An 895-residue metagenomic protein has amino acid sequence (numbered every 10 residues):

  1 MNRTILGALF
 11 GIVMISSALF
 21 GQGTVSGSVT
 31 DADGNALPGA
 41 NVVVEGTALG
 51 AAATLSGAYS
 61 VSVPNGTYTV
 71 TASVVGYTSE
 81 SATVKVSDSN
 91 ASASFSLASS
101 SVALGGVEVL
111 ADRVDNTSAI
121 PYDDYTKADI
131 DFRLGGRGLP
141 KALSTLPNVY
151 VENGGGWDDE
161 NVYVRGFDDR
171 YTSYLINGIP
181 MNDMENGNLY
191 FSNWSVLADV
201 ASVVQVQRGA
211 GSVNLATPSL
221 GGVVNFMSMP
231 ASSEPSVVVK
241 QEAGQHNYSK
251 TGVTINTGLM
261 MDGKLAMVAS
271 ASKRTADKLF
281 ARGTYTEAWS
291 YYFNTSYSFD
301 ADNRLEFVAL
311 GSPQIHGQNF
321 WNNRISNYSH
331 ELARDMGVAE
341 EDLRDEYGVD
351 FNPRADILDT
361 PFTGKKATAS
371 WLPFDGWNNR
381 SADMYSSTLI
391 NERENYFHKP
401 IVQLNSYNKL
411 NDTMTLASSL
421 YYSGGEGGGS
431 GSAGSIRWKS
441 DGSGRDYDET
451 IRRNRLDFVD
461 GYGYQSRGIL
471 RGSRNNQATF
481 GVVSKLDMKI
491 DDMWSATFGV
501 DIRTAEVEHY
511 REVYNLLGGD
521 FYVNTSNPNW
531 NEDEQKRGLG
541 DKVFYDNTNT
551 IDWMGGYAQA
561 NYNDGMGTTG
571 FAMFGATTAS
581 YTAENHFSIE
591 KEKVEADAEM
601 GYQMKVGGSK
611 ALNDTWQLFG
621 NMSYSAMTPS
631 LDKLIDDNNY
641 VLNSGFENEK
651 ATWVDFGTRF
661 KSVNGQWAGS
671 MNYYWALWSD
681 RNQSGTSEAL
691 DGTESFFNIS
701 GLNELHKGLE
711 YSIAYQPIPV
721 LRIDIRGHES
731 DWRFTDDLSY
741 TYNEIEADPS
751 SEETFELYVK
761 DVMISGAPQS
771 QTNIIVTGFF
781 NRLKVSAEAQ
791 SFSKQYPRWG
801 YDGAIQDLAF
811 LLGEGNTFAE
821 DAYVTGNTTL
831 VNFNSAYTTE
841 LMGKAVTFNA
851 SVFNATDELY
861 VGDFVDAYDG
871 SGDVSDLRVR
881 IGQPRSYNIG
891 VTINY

Functional and structural regions predicted by a protein language model:
T30, N41-E45, S73-Y77, S87-F132 (+1 more regions): Short, acidic, small-residue-rich periplasmic hinge/interaction motif at the N-terminus of Gram-negative outer-membrane
S60-S62, F132, V151, P180-R208 (+1 more regions): Short acidic/polar hinge/loop motifs at secondary-structure boundaries that mediate gating or recognition
P140-P180, S202: Extracytoplasmic beta-strand/coil segments of soluble accessory domains associated with Gram-negative outer-membrane
A210-V213, V223-L259, A269-G283, E788: Short strand-turn segments of transmembrane beta-barrel domains in outer membranes, especially the first one or two
T415-Y421, A611-S623, E647-K707, S712-P719 (+2 more regions): Membrane-embedded beta-barrel scaffold of Gram-negative outer-membrane proteins
S495-W616, I635: Signature of Gram-negative outer-membrane beta-barrel scaffolds
M566, Y673-L677, I699-G803, T892-N894: Gram-negative outer-membrane beta-barrel transporters
S791-A809, Y837-Y895: C-terminal beta-signal and adjacent terminal beta-strands/loops of Gram-negative outer-membrane beta-barrel proteins
